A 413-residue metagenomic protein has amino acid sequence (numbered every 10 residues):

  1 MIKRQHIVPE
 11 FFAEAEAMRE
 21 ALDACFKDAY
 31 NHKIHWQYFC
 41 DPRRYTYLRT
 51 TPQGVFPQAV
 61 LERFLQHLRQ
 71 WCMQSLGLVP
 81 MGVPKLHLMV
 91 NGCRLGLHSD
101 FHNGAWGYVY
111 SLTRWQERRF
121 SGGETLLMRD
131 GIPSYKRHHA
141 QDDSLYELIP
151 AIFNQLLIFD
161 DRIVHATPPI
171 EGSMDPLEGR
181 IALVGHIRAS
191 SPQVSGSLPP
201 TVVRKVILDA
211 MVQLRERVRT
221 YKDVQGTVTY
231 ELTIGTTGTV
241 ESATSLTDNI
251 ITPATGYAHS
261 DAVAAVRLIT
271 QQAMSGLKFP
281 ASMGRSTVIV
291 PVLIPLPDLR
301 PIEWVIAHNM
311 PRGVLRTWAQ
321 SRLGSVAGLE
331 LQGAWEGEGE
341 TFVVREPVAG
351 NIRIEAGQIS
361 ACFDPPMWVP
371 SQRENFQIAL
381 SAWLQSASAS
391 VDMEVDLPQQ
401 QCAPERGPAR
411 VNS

Functional and structural regions predicted by a protein language model:
M1-M73, P200-Q213, Q225, G235 (+4 more regions): Non-heme Fe(II)/2-oxoglutarate
Y30-P133, R162, H186, V288-L299: Conserved double-stranded beta-helix
S121, I152-F153: Short, flexible surface segments
A140, S144-Y146, F153-L156, R162 (+1 more regions): Charge-biased low-complexity segments
R300-L329: Terminal, regulation- and interaction-focused segments at domain boundaries
R322-N351: Ser/Thr-rich, low-complexity intrinsically disordered terminal regions
E346-S381: Beta-strand/loop substructures that line and gate deep hydrophobic ligand-binding cavities in soluble
Q372-C402: A conserved amphipathic terminal alpha-helix motif
